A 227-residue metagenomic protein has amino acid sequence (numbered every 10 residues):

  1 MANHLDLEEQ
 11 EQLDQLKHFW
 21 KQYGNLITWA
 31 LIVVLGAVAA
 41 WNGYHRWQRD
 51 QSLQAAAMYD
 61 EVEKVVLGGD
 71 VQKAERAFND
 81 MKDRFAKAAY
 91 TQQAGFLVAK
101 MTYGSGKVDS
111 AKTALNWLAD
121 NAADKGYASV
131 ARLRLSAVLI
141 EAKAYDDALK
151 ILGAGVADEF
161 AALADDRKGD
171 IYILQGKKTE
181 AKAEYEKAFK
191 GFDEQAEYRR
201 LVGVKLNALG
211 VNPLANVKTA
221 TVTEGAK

Functional and structural regions predicted by a protein language model:
M1-V33: N-terminal positive-inside, membrane-proximal cytosolic segments immediately preceding the first
A2-E9, D60, K64-V66, Y90 (+1 more regions): Acidic, proline/glycine-rich low-complexity intrinsically disordered segments
D6, L13, K21, A40-A57: Aromatic-capped interface at the extracytoplasmic side of an N-terminal signal-anchor transmembrane helix
S52, A56-D60, F96, L133 (+2 more regions): TPR/TPR-like alpha-solenoid signature
Q54-K73: Short extracytoplasmic/periplasmic juxtamembrane "stem" segments immediately C-terminal to an N-terminal membrane anchor
K64-G68, A94, M101, V138 (+1 more regions): Residue-level signature for tetratricopeptide repeat
V71-A122: Extracytoplasmic/periplasmic/luminal assembly and interaction segments in envelope/secretory/respiratory proteins
T102-V217, A226-K227: Soluble extracytoplasmic domains of inner/organellar membrane proteins
